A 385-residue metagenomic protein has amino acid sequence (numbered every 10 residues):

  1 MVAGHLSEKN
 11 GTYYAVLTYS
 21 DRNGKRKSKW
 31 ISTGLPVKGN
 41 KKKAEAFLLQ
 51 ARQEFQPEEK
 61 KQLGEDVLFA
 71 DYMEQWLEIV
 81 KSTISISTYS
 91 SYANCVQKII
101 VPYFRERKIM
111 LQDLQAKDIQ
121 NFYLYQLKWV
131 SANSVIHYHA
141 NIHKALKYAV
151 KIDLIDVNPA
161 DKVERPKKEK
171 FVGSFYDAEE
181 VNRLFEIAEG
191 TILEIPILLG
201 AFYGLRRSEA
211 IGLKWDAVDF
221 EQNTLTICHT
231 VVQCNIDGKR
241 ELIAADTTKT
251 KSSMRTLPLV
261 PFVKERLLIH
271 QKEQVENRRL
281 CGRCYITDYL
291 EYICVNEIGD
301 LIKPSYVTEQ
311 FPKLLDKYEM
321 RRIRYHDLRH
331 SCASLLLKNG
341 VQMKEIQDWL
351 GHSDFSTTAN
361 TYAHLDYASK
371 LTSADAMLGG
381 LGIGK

Functional and structural regions predicted by a protein language model:
S7-T12, Y19-K117, K272-Y289: N-terminal DNA-binding module of tyrosine recombinases/phage integrases
N40, E65, L77-L154, K170 (+2 more regions): N-terminal core-binding DNA-recognition domain of tyrosine site-specific recombinases/integrases
I136, K151, I155-V157, D161-W215 (+5 more regions): Basic, Lys/Arg- and aromatic-enriched nucleic-acid-binding interface segment
F175, V231, K264, L350-A376: Catalytic-site neighborhood detector that most strongly recognizes the C-terminal catalytic loop/helix of tyrosine
N182, E186, G190-L193, Y203 (+4 more regions): Short, basic (Lys/Arg/His-rich) helix/loop patches that form interaction surfaces in the mid-to-C-terminal regions
R183-E189, I236-A244, N339-V341, N360 (+1 more regions): DNA/chromatin major-groove-contacting recognition/catalytic segments
G212-V218, Q347-S353, A363: A short, basic/aromatic helix-end/turn motif that makes direct DNA contacts
Q222, Q233-M254, P261-V263, I269 (+4 more regions): C-terminal secondary-structure termini that scaffold catalytic or DNA-interacting sites
